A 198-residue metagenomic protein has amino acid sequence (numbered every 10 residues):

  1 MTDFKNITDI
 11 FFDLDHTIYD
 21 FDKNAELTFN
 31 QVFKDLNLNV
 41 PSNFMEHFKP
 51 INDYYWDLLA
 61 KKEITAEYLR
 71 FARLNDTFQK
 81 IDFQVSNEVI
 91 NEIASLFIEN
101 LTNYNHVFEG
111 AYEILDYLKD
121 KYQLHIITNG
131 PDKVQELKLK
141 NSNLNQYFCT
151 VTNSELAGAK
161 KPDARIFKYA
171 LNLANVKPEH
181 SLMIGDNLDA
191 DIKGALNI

Functional and structural regions predicted by a protein language model:
T2-K5, D120-Y122, L173-H180: Glycine-rich phosphate-binding loop signature in dinucleotide/nucleotide-binding domains
F4-E109: N-terminal helical cap/lid subdomain that shapes the substrate entry/recognition surface in HAD-like hydrolases
S86, Q146-T150, K177-L182: Short acidic capping loops at alpha-helix termini that bridge into adjacent secondary structure
E92-L96, N100-H106, A111-S142, F148-S154 (+1 more regions): Substrate-recognition element of Asp-dependent hydrolases with the DxDx(T/V) motif
K160-I192: Conserved Lys-Pro-Asp/Glu-containing loop-to-beta segment of HAD-superfamily phosphomonoesterases, centered on
N197-I198: Structural motif
